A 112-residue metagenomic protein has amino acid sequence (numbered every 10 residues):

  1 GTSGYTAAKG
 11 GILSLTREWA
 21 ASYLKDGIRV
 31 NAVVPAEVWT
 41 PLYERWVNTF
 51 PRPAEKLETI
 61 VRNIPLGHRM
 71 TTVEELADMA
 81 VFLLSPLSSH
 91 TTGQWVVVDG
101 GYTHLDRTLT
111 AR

Functional and structural regions predicted by a protein language model:
G1-G4, L42: Conserved catalytic loop/helix region of short-chain dehydrogenase/reductase
A8, T16: Active-site helix of classical SDR
Y23-K25, V38, L84: A short hydrophobic alpha-helix cap/turn motif
L24, R29, T91-G93: Short, small/polar-rich loop/turn modules that mediate ligand/substrate recognition or access, typified
A32, H68-A77, G101: Conserved loop-to-helix N-cap of the C-terminal "lid" that shapes the substrate pocket in Rossmann-like
P35-R45: Short, flexible catalytic-loop segment of classical short-chain dehydrogenase/reductase
P53-E74: Catalytic Tyr-x(3-8)-Lys segment
V81, T92-R112: Short C-terminal tail/terminal secondary-structure segment of NAD(P)H-dependent dehydrogenase/reductase domains
